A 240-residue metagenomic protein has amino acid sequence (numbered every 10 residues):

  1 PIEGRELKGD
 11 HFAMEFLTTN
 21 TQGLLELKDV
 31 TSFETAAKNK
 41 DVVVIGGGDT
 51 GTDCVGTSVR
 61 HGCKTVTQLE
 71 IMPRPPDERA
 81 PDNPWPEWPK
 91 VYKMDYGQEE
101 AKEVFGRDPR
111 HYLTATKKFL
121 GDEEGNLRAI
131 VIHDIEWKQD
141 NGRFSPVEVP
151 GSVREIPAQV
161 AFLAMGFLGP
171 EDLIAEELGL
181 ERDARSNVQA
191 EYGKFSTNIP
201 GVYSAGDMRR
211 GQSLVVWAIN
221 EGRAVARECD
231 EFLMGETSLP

Functional and structural regions predicted by a protein language model:
K8-N39, K138-Q212: FAD-site-proximal beta/loop scaffold in flavoenzymes
E26-C63: Rossmann-like NAD(P)H-binding beta-loop-alpha module
G47, E70-R74, G121, D207: Cofactor-binding loop segments of dinucleotide-utilizing enzymes, especially the Rossmann-like FAD- and NAD(P)+-binding
G51-G56, H61, A205-L239: A conserved FAD-binding loop/helix module that cradles the flavin
V55-K118, E236-P240: Rossmann-like dinucleotide-binding cores of NAD(P)H-dependent redox enzymes
L113-N126, D134-Q139: A conserved short coil-to-beta-strand element within the FAD-binding core of flavoproteins
